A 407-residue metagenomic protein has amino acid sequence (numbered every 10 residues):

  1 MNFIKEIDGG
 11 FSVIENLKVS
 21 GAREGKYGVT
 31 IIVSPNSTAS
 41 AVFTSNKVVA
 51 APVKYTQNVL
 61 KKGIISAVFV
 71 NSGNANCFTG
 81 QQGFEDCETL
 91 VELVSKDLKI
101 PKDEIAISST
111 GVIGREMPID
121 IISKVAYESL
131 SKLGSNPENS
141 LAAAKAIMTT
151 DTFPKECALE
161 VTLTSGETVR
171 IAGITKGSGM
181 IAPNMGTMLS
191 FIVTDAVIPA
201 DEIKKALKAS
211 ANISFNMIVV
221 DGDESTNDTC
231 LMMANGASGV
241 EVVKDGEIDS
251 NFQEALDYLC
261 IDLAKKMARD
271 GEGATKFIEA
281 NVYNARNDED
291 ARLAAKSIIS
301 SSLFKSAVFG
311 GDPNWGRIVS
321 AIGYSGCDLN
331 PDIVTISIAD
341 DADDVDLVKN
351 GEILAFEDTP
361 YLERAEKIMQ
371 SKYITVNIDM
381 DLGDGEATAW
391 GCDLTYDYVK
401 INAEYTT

Functional and structural regions predicted by a protein language model:
M1-N71, A75-E88, S95-T407: A structural signal for small-residue-enriched, beta-sheet-centric alpha/beta enzyme cores and oligomeric scaffold folds
